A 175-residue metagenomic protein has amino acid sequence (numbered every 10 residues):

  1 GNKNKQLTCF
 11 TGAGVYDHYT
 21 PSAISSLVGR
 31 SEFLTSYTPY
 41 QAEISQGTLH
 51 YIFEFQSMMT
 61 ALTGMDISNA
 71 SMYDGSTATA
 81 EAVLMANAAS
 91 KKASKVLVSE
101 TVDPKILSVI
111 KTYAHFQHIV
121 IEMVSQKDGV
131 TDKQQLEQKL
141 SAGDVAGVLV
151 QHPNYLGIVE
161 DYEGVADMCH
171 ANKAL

Functional and structural regions predicted by a protein language model:
G1-E54, T60: N-terminal entrance/gating region of PLP-dependent enzymes' catalytic architecture
C9-G12, A61, I67-M72, V98-S99 (+2 more regions): General beta-strand structural signal in soluble alpha/beta enzymes
V15, I67, E160: Short, flexible micro-motifs
Y19-T20, F55, I106, D132: Alpha-helical structural motif
T20, D74-T79: Conserved redox-cofactor binding core of oxidoreductases
E43-H50, A70, D74, P153: Short, surface-exposed alpha-helical recognition segments that flank or form part of ligand/macromolecule-binding
F55-N69, E81-S94: Phosphate-binding glycine-rich loop
T77-L175: Conserved PLP-enzyme active-site core in the AAT-like
